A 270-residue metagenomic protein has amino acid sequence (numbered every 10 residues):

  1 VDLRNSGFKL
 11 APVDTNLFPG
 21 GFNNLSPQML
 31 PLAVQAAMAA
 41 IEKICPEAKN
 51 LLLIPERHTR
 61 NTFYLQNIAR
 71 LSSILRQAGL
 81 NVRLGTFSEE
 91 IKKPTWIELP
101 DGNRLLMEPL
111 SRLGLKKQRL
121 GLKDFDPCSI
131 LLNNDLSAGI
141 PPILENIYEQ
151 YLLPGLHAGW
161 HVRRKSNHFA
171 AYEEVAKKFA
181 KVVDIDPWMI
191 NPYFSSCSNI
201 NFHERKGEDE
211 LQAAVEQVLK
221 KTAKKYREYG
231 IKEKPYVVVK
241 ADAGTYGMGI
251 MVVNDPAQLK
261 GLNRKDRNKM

Functional and structural regions predicted by a protein language model:
V1-P94, E98, D209, Q217 (+3 more regions): ATP-dependent carboxylate activation and anion-phosphoryl transfer catalytic cores that bind Mg-ATP to form
S6, S26, S72-S73, S88 (+5 more regions): Generic serine detector
I41, C45-K49, H58-Q66, G85-F87 (+3 more regions): Catalytic-core helical/loop segments in enzymes performing group transfer/polymerization on anionic/lipid-linked
N50-R60, N81-L84, P127-A171, A176 (+2 more regions): A short, GP-enriched loop/loop-strand-helix hinge that lies immediately N-terminal to, or at the N-terminal rim
I74-L75, L99-N103, L122-D124, P142-Y151: Short, surface-exposed basic-aromatic patches at helix termini and helix-loop junctions that form
R104-D124, I147-Y148, G159-M270: Active-site nucleotide/adenylate-binding loops and adjacent lid/helix of ATP-dependent enzymes
